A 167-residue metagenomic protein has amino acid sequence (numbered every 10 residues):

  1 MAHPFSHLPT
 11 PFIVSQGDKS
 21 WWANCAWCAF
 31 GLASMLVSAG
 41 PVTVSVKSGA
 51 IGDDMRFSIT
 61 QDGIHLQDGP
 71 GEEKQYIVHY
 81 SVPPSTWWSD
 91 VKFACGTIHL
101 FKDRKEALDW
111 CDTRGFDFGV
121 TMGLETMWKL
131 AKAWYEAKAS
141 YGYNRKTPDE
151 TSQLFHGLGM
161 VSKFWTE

Functional and structural regions predicted by a protein language model:
M1-S20, Q61-G63: Short, cationic-aromatic polyanion-contact patches
W22-N144: Mid-protein regulatory/catalytic core that forms ligand/cofactor-binding pockets and protein-protein interaction
W134-E167: Long, compositionally biased interface segments
